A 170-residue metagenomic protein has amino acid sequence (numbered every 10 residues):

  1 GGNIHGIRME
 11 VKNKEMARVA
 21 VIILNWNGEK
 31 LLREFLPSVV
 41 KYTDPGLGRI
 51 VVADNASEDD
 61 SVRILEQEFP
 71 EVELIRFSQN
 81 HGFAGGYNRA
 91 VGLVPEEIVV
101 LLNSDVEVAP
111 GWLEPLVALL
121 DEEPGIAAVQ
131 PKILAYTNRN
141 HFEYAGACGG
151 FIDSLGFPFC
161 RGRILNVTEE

Functional and structural regions predicted by a protein language model:
R18-A20, R49: Cell-envelope/extracellular polymer assembly enzymes that use nucleotide-activated donors
L36-P37, V62-R63, N88, E96 (+1 more regions): Short alpha-helix within the catalytic core of nucleotide-sugar-dependent glycosyltransferases
S38, D54-R63, Q79: A conserved acidic beta->alpha catalytic loop
S38-L47: Short, acidic, metal-binding catalytic loop of nucleotide-sugar glycosyltransferases
L47-A56, I75-F77: Short beta-strand/loop segment that forms part of the nucleotide-sugar
R76-V94, S104: Glycine-rich, basic loop-to-helix element that forms the pyrophosphate-binding segment of sugar-nucleotide handling
V99: Short aromatic/hydrophobic "clamp" motif used to bind/position activated sugar donors
E107-A145, G150-D153, F157: Conserved donor NDP-sugar-binding/catalytic core segment of glycosyltransferases
